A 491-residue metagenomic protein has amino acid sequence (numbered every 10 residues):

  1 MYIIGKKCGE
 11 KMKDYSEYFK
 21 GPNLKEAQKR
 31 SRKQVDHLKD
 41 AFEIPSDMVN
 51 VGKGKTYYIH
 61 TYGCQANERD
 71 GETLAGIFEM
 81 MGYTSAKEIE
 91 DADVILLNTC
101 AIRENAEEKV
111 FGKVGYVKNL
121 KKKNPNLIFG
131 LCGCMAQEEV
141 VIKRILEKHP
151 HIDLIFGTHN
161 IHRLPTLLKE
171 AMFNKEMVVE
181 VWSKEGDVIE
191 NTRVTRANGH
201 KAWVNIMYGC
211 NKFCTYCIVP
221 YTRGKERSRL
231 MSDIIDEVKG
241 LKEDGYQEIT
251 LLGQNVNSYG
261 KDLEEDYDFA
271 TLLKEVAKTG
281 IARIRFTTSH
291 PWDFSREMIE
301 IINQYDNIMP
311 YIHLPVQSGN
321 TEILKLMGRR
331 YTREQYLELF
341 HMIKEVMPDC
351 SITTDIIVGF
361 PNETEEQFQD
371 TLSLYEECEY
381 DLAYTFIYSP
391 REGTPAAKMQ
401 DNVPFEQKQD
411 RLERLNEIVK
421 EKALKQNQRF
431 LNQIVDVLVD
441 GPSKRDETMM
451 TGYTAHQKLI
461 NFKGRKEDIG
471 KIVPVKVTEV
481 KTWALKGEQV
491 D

Functional and structural regions predicted by a protein language model:
Y2-G5, K11-Y259, E297, E334-E345 (+5 more regions): Proteins enriched for Cys/Gly/acidic motifs involved in redox and nucleic-acid/cofactor modification
I3-I4, G9, F19-P22, F42 (+1 more regions): Terminal RNA-binding accessory module
C64, G260-G280, M327-R330, P390-E421: Radical SAM enzyme [4Fe-4S]-AdoMet core and its adjacent flexible, acidic and glycine-rich loops/tails across
N67, R103-A106, E138, P291 (+4 more regions): Alpha-helix N-cap/loop-to-helix initiation residues
N126-L131, E138-V140, E243-E365, E376: Conserved SAM/AdoMet-binding glycine-rich loop
E147-H149, A171-N174, Y267-F269, I302-Q304 (+1 more regions): Short, hinge-like loop/turn segments at secondary-structure boundaries
A197-H200, C210-K212, I308, S318 (+5 more regions): Short flexible coil/turn linkers enriched for glycine and charged/polar residues that connect secondary-structure
C214, I234, L251, F286 (+7 more regions): Conserved, mostly hydrophobic/aromatic
